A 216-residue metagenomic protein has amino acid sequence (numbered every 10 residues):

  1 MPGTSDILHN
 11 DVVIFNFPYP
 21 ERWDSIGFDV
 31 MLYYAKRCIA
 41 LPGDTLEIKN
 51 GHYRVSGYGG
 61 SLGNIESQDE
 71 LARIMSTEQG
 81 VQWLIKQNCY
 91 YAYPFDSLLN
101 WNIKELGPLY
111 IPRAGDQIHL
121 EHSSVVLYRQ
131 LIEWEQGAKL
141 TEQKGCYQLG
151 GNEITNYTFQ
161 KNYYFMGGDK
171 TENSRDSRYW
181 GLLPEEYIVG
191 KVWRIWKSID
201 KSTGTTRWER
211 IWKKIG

Functional and structural regions predicted by a protein language model:
M1-G216: Soluble "head" domains of membrane/secretory-pathway proteins
